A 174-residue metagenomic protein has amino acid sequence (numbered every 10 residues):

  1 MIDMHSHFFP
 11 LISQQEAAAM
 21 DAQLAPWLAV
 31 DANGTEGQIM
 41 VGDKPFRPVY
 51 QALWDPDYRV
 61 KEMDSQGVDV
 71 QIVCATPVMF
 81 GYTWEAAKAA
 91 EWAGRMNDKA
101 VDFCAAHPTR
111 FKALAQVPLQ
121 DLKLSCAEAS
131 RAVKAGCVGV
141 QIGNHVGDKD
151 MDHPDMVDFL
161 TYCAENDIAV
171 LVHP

Functional and structural regions predicted by a protein language model:
M1-P174: Helix-coil boundary/capping segments in enzymes
